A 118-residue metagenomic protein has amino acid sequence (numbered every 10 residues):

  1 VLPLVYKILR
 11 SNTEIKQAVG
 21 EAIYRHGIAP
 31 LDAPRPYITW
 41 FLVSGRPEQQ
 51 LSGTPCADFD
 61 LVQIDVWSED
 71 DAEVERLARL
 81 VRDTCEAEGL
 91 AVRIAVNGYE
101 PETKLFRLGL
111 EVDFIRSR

Functional and structural regions predicted by a protein language model:
V1-T54, A72, R76-L77: Small/polar-rich, solvent-exposed N-terminal microdomains that initiate assembly or binding
E14, G45, E69, E86 (+1 more regions): Residue-level marker of positions within ordered structural domains that often coincide with functionally constrained
D32-P34, T54-D58, E102-F106: A generic structural micro-feature
L42-G45, A57-L61, D83-A87, V112-D113: Short, low-complexity, polar/charged sequence segments that are solvent-exposed and flexible
E48-Q50, Q63-W67, E88-A91, R118: Glycine-rich loops and low-complexity Gly/Arg-rich segments that provide flexible linkers or classic glycine-based
C56-E69, F106-R116: Oligomerization/assembly interface segments of phage tail-like spikes and tubes
V66, V74, L80-V81: Conserved short hydrophobic patches within well-ordered secondary structure
R79-R118: Acidic-leaning, charged glycine-interspersed low-complexity segments
